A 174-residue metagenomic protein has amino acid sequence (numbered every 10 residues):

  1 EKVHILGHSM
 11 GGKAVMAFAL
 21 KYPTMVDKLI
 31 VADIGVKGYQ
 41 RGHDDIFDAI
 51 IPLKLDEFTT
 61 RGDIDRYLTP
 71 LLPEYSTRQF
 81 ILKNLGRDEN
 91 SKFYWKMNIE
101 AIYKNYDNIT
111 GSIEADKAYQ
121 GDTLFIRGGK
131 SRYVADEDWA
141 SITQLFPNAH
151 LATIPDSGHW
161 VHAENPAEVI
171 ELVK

Functional and structural regions predicted by a protein language model:
E1-S9: Alpha/beta-hydrolase fold nucleophile elbow
S9, K13-A14, W160: Short alpha-helical segment within the catalytic ATP-binding CA
M16-K21, M25-T60: Flexible "cap/lid" loop of the alpha/beta hydrolase fold
F18-A19, T143, V173: A conserved amphipathic alpha-helix that caps or lines the catalytic cleft of carbohydrate- and lipid-modifying enzymes
R41, D56-T110: Conserved alpha/beta-hydrolase catalytic His-Asp/Glu region
E89-L145, H150-T153: Conserved serine/cysteine hydrolase catalytic core
I154-I170: Catalytic histidine-centered segment of alpha/beta-hydrolase-like enzymes
